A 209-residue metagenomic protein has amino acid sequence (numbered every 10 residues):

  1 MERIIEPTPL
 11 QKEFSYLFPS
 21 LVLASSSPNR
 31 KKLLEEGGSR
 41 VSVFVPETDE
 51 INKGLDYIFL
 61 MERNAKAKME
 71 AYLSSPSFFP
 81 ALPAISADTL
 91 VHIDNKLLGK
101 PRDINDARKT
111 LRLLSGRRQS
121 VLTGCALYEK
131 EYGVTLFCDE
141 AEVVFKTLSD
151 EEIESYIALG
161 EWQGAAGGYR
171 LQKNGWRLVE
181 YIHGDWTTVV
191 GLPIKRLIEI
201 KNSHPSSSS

Functional and structural regions predicted by a protein language model:
E2-Q11, F18-L21, G54-S209: Anionic-ligand binding patches
F18-V43, S207: N-terminal G-site helix/loop of the GST-like fold
S26, P46, K130: Cofactor-binding loop segments of dinucleotide-utilizing enzymes, especially the Rossmann-like FAD- and NAD(P)+-binding
R40-E47, A141: Short hydrophobic/aromatic-enriched beta-strand-loop microsegments
E50-N52: Conserved active-site segments centered on acidic
